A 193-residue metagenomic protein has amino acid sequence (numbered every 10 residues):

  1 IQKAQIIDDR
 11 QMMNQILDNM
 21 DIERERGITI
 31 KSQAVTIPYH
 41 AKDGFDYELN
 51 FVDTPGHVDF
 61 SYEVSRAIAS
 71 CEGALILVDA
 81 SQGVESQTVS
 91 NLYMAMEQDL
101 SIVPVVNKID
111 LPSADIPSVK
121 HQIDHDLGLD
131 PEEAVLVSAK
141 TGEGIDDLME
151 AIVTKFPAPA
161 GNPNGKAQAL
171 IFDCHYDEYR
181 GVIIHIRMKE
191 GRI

Functional and structural regions predicted by a protein language model:
I1-V78, V84, N91, L170-D177: P-loop NTPase switch module centered on the Walker A-proximal segment
D9-I22, I116-Q122, D126-A134, K166: Conserved cytosolic catalytic headpiece of P-type ATPases
Q15, R66, S90, M94 (+4 more regions): Alpha-helical scaffold segments in soluble metabolic enzymes
I30-S32, D59, M94-Q98, V153-T154 (+1 more regions): Hydrophobic, small-residue-rich alpha-helical packing segments that form membrane-like cores
K42, I68, G73-P131: Conserved C-terminal guanine-recognition region of P-loop GTPase G domains, centered on the G4
V52, E63-V64, S86-V89, A114-S118 (+2 more regions): Short acidic, glycine/serine/threonine-rich loops at helix termini
H57-V58, S81-V84, I102, K108-S113 (+3 more regions): Conserved nucleotide-binding/hydrolysis micro-motifs of P-loop NTPases
H125-I193: Conserved catalytic-core segments of large NTP-driven translation/proteostasis enzymes
